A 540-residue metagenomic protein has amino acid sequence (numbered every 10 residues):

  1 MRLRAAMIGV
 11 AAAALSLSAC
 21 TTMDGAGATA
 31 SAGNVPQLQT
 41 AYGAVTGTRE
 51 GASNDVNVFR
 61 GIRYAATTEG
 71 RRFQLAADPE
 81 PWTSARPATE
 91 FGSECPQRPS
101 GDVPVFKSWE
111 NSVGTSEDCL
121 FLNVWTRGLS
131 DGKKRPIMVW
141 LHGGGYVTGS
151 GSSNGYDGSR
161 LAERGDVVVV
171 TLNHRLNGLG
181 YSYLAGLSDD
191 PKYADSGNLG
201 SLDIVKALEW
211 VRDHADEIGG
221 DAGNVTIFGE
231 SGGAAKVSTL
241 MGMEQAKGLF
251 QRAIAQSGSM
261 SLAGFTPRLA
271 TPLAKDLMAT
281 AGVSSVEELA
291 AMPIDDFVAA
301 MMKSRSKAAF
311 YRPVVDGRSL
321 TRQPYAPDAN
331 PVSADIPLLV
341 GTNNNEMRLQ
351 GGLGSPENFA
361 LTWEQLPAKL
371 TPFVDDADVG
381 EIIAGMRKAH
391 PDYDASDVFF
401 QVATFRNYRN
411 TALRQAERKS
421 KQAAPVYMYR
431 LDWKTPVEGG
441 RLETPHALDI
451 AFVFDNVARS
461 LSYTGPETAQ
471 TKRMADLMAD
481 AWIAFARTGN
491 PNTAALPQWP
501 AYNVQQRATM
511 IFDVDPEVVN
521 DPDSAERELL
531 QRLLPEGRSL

Functional and structural regions predicted by a protein language model:
L17-A19: C-terminal motif of bacterial Sec signal peptides marking the signal peptidase cleavage site
T21-N198, W363, D376, S460-M478 (+3 more regions): Non-catalytic accessory segments of hydrolases
S108, K206, D213, K247 (+2 more regions): Substrate-access "cap/lid" subdomains that shape and gate the entrance to catalytic or ligand-binding pockets
C119, Y193-D216, P272: Alpha/beta-hydrolase active-site loop
G143, L199-D203, S231-A234: Active-site loop->helix "elbow" adjoining a glycine-rich segment at hydrolase catalytic centers
I218-E230: Alpha/beta-hydrolase fold nucleophile elbow
G229-G232, E244, S257: Catalytic nucleophile serine of serine hydrolases, specifically the conserved "nucleophile elbow" pentapeptide
A234-A246: Short glycine-enriched nucleophile-adjacent loop and the immediately C-terminal alpha-helix near the catalytic center
